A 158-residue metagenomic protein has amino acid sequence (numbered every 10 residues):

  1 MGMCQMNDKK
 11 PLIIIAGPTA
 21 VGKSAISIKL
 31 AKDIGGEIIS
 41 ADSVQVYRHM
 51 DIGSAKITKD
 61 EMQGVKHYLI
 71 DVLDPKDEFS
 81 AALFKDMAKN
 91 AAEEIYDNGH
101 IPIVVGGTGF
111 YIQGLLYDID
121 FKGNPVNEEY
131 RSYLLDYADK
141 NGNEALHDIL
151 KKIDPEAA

Functional and structural regions predicted by a protein language model:
G2-A158: Phosphate/pyrophosphate-binding catalytic cores of soluble transferases and nucleic-acid-acting enzymes
